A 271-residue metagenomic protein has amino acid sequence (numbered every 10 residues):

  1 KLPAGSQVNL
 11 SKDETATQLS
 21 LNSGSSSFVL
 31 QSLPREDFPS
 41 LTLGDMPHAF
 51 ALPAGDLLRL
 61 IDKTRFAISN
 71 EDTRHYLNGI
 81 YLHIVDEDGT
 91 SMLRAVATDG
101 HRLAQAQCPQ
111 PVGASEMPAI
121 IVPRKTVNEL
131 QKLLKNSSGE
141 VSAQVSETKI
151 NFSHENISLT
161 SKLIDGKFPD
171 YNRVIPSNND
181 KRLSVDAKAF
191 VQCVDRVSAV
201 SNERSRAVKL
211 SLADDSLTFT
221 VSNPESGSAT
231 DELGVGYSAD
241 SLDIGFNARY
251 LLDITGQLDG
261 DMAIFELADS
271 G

Functional and structural regions predicted by a protein language model:
K1-G271: Structural preference for solvent-exposed beta-strand-turn elements and adjacent flexible terminal/loop segments within
